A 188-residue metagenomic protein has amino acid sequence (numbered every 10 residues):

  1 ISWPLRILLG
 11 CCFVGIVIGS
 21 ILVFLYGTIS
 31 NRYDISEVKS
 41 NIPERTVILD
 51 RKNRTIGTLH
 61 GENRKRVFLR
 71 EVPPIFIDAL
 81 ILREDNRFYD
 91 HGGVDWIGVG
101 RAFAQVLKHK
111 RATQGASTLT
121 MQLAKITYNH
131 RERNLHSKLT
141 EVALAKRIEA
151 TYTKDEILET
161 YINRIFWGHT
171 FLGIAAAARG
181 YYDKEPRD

Functional and structural regions predicted by a protein language model:
I1-D188: Juxtamembrane regions of bacterial inner-membrane/periplasmic proteins, predominantly the peptidoglycan biogenesis
